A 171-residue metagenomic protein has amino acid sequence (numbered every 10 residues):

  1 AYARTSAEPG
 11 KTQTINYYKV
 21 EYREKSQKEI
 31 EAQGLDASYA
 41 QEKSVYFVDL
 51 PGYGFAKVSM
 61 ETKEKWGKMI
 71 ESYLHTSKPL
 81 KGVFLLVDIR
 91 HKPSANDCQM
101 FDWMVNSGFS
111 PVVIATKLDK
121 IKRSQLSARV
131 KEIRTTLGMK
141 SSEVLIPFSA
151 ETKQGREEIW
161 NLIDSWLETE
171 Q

Functional and structural regions predicted by a protein language model:
A1-K57, E168-E170: Conserved G1/Walker A P-loop phosphate-binding module
S6, Y53-K63, R90, D119-K122: Flexible beta-alpha connector loops of hexameric P-loop NTPases
G10-T12, E21-K25, A37-Q41, L74-L80 (+2 more regions): Conserved catalytic network of the ASCE P-loop NTPase/AAA+ motor domain
T12, K63-G67, S94, C98 (+1 more regions): Amphipathic alpha-helical transducer elements in NTP-driven molecular machines
D49, T116, S149: Active-site glycine-centered loops adjacent to acidic/histidine catalytic or metal-binding residues that shape
T62-R90, D102-I114: Inter-motif core of Ras-like GTPase G domains
K92-S107, S127-T136: Conserved catalytic-core segment of NTP-binding enzymes
K120-Q171: Canonical P-loop GTPase G-domain recognition
